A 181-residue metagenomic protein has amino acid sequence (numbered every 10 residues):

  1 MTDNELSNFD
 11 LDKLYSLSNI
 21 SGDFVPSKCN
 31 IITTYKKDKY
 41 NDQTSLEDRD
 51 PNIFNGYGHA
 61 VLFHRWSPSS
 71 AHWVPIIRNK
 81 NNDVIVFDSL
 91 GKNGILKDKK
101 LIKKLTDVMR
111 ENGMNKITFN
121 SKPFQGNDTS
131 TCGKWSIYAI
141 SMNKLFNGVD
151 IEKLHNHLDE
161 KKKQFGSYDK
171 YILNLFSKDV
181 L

Functional and structural regions predicted by a protein language model:
M1-V74, N79-V84: Cysteine protease catalytic domains with a Cys-His-Asp triad
T2, S7, V25-K37, I95-I102 (+3 more regions): Alpha-helix initiation/capping motif
S7, S16-S21, S27, S45 (+8 more regions): Generic serine detector
L17, K104, V108, H157 (+1 more regions): Residues that form generic nucleotide/phosphate-binding pockets
N55-K144: Cysteine protease-like catalytic core of ubiquitin/ubiquitin-like
N115-L181: C-terminal folded domains that constitute the principal catalytic or ligand-binding module of multi-domain proteins
